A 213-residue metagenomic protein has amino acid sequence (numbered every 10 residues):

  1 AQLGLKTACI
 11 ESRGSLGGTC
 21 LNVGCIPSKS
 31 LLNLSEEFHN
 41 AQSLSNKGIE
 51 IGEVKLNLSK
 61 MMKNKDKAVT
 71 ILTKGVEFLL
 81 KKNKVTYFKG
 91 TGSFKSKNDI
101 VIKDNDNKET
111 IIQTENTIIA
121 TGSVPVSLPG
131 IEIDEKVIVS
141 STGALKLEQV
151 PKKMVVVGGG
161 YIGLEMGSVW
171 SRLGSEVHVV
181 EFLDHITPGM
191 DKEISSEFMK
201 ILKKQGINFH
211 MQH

Functional and structural regions predicted by a protein language model:
Q2-T7, E11-V150, H178, L183-T187 (+2 more regions): Glycine-rich flavin
E148-H185, G189-M190: Rossmann-like NAD(P)H-binding beta-loop-alpha module
